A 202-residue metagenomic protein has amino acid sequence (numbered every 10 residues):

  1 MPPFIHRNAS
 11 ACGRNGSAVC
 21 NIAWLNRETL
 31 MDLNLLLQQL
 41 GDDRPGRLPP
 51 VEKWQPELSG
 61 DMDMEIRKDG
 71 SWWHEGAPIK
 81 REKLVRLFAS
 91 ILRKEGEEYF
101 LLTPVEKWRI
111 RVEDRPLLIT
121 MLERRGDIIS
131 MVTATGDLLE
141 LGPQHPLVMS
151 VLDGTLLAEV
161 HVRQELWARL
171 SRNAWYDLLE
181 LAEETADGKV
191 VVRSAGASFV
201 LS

Functional and structural regions predicted by a protein language model:
F4-H6, C20-S202: Long, non-globular segments of proteins
R7-G16: Short hydrophobic alpha-helical segments enriched in small aliphatic residues
